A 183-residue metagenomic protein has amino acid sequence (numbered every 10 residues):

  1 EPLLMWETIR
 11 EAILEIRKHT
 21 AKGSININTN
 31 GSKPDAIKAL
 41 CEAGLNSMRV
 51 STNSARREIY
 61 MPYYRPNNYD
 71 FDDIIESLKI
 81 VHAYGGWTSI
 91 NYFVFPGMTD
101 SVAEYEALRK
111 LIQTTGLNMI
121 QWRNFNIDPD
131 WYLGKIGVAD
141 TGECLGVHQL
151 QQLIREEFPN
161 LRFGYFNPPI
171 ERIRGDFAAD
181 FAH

Functional and structural regions predicted by a protein language model:
E1-T8, A12-A36, A43-I74, S89-N91 (+1 more regions): Core AdoMet radical
L4, T8, R65-D72, D100-E104 (+1 more regions): Alpha-helix N-cap and loop-to-helix initiation/capping positions
I9-A21, D72-G85, T141-F163: Alpha-helix-loop-beta-strand connector modules within alpha/beta enzyme cores
I16, L40, V81, L111-I112: Generic structural signal for hydrophobic
G31-K33, S54-R56, V94-P96, N124-D128 (+1 more regions): Active-site-proximal loop/turn and secondary-structure-junction residues that shape catalytic pockets, frequently
A43, Y84, T114-T115: Structural motif
R65-N67, S77-E104, R123: Conserved strand-turn element in the central/C-terminal portion of the radical SAM core barrel that lines
A103-H183: Auxiliary Fe-S-binding modules of radical SAM enzymes
